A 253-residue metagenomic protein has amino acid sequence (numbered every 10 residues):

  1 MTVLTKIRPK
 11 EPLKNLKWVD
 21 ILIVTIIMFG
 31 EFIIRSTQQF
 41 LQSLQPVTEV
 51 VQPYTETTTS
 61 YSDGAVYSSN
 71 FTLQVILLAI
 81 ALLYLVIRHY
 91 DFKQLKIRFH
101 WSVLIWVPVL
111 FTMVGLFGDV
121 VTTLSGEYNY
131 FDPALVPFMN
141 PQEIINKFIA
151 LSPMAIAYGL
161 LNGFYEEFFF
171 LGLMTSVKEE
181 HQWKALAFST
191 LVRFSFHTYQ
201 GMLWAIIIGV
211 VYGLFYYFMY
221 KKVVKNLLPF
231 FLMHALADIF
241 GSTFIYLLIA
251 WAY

Functional and structural regions predicted by a protein language model:
T2-M28, Y61-V66, H89-V120, K178-K184: Interfacial transmembrane-helix boundary/kink motif in multi-pass membrane proteins
T2-V3, N70, G241: A short, hydrophobic secondary-structure junction motif
N15, V19-I26, S69, L73 (+7 more regions): Alpha-helical transmembrane segments of integral membrane proteins
W18-H89: Alpha-helical transmembrane segments in multi-pass membrane proteins
I27-Q38, L73, L77-L78, L110-G118 (+4 more regions): Alpha-helical transmembrane segments of multipass membrane proteins
F40-V47, V86-K93, T123-F131, T175 (+4 more regions): Transmembrane helix-loop junctions in multipass membrane proteins, especially transporters and channels
V47-D63, Y90-N162, W251-Y253: Juxtamembrane helix-loop-helix connectors linking adjacent transmembrane helices in multi-pass membrane enzymes
L116, K147-Y253: Transmembrane helix-loop-helix hairpins at the membrane interface of multi-pass integral membrane proteins
